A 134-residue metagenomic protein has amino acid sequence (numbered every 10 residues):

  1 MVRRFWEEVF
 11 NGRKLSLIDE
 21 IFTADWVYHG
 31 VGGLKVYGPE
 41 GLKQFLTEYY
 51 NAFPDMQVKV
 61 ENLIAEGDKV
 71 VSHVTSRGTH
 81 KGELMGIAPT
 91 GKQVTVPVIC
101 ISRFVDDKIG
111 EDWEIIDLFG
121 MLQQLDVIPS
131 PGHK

Functional and structural regions predicted by a protein language model:
M1-K134: C-terminal and inter-domain tail/linker signature
